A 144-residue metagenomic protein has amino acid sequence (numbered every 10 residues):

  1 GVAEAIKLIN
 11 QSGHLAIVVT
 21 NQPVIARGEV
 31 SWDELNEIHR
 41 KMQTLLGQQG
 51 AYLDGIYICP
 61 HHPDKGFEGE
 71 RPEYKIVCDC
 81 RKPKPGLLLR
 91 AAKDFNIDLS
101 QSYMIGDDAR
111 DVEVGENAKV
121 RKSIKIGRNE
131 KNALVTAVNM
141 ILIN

Functional and structural regions predicted by a protein language model:
G1-H62: Alpha-helical substrate-recognition element adjacent to the catalytic core
W32-D54, D64-M104, D108-N144: Asp-based, Mg2+/Mn2+-dependent phosphohydrolase catalytic module
